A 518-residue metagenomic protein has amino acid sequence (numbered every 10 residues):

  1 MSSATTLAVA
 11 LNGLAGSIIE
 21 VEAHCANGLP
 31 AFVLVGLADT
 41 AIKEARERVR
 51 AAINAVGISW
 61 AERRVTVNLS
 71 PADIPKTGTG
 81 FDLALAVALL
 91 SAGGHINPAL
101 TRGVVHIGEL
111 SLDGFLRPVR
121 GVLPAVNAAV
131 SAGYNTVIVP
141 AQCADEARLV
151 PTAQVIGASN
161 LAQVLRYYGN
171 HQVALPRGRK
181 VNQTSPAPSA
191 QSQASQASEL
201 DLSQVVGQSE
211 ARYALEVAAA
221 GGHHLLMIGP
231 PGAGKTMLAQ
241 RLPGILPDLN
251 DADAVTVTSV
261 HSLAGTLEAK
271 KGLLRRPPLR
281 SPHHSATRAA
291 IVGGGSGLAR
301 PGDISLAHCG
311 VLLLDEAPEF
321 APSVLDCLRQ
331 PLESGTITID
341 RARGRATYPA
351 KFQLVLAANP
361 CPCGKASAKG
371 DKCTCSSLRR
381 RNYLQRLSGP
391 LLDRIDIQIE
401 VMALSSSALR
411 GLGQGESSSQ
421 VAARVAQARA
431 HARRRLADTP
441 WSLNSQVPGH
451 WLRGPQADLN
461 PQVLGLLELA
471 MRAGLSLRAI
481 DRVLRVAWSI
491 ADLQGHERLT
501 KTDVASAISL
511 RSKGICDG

Functional and structural regions predicted by a protein language model:
M1-L225, P230-T236, D340, E497-G518: Peripheral, non-AAA+ core regions of ATP-driven protein-machinery
V35-R46, S59-A61, N68-G78, A299 (+1 more regions): Basic, amphipathic alpha-helical bundle interface domains used for macromolecular binding and assembly
W60-R63, L100-T101, G133, P151 (+8 more regions): Short loop/turn elements that form and flank the Walker-type P-loop nucleotide-binding site in RecA-like NTPase cores
V105, V137, S305, L312-L313: Hydrophobic positions in the central parallel beta-sheet of the AAA+
D113, L314-A321, G364: Catalytic P-loop NTPase motifs of RecA-like helicase/translocase cores
E216, G272, P277-P278, A286-L312 (+1 more regions): Conserved alpha-helical scaffold flanking the Walker A/P-loop in AAA+ ATPase domains
M227-E268: Walker A/P-loop
C309, D315-E316, C327: Walker B catalytic acidic pair
